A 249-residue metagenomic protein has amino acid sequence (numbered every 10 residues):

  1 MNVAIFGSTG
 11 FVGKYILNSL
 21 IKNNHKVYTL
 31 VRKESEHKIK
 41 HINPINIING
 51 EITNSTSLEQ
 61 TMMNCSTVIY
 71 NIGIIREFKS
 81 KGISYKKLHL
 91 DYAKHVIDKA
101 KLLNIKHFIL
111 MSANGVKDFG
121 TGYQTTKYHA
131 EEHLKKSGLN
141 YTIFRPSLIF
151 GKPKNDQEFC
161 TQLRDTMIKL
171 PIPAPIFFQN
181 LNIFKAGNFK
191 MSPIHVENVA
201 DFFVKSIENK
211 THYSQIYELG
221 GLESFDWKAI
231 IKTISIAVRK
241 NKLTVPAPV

Functional and structural regions predicted by a protein language model:
N2, S66-T67, H107: Structural motif
V3-N23: N-terminal Rossmann NAD(P)H-binding glycine-rich loop of SDR-like oxidoreductase domains
H25-R32: Conserved glycine-rich Rossmann-like NAD(P)H-binding loop of the short-chain dehydrogenase/reductase
Y28, I74, G82-P153: Conserved Rossmann-fold NAD(P)-dependent oxidoreductase catalytic core, especially the SDR/UDP-sugar
S35-H41, I45-L103, N114-F119: NAD(P)H-binding glycine-rich loop region in Rossmannoid oxidoreductase-like domains and their noncatalytic homologs
D165-I194, N198, F202-S206, K210-Y213 (+1 more regions): A conserved pocket-lining segment of Rossmann-fold NAD(P)-dependent short-chain dehydrogenase/reductase
F202-V249: Mid/C-terminal beta-alpha module of Rossmann-like enzyme folds, strongest in SDR-family dehydrogenases/epimerases
